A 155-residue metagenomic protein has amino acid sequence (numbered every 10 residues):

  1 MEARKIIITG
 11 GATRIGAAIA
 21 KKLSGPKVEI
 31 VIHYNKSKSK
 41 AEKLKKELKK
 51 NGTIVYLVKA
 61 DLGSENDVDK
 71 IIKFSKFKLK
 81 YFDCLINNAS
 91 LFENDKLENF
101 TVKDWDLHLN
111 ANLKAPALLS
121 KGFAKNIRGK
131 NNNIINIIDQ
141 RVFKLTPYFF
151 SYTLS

Functional and structural regions predicted by a protein language model:
R4, T53-I54, Y81-F82, N126-Q140: Active-site loop of short-chain dehydrogenase/reductase
A12-R14: Conserved glycine-rich cofactor-binding loop
V28-E42: Conserved glycine-rich Rossmann-like NAD(P)H-binding loop of the short-chain dehydrogenase/reductase
K38, K59-I71, V102: The beta1-alpha1 cofactor-binding region of Rossmann-like NAD(H)/NADP(H)-dependent oxidoreductases
N88-E93: Conserved NAD(P)H cofactor-binding loop of Rossmann-fold oxidoreductase domains
K96-L97, D104-L109: Substrate-binding pocket helix/loop in short-chain dehydrogenase/reductase
N133-S155: Catalytic loop of short-chain dehydrogenase/reductase
